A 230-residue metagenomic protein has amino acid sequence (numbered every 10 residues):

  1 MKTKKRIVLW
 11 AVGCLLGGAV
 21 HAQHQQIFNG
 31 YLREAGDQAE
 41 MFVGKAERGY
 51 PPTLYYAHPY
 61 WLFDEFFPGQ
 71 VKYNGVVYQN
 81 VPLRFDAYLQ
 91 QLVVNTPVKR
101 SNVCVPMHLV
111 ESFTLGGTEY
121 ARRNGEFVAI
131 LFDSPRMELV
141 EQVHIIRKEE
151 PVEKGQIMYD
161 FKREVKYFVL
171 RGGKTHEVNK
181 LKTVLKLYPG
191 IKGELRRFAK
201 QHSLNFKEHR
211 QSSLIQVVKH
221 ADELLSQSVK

Functional and structural regions predicted by a protein language model:
M1-L9: Bacterial N-terminal signal peptides that target proteins for export
G13-C14: Conserved mid-sequence domains
G17-A19: N-terminal signal peptide c-region/cleavage motif recognized by signal peptidases
H21-P51: Sec-dependent signal peptide cleavage junction
A46, D64-E65, R210: Solvent-exposed, flexible loop/coil residues
P51-P52, Y60-K182: Aromatic-patch recognition
I146-L225: A short, solvent-exposed beta-edge/loop patch
S226-K230: Intrinsic, low-complexity terminal and presequence regions
